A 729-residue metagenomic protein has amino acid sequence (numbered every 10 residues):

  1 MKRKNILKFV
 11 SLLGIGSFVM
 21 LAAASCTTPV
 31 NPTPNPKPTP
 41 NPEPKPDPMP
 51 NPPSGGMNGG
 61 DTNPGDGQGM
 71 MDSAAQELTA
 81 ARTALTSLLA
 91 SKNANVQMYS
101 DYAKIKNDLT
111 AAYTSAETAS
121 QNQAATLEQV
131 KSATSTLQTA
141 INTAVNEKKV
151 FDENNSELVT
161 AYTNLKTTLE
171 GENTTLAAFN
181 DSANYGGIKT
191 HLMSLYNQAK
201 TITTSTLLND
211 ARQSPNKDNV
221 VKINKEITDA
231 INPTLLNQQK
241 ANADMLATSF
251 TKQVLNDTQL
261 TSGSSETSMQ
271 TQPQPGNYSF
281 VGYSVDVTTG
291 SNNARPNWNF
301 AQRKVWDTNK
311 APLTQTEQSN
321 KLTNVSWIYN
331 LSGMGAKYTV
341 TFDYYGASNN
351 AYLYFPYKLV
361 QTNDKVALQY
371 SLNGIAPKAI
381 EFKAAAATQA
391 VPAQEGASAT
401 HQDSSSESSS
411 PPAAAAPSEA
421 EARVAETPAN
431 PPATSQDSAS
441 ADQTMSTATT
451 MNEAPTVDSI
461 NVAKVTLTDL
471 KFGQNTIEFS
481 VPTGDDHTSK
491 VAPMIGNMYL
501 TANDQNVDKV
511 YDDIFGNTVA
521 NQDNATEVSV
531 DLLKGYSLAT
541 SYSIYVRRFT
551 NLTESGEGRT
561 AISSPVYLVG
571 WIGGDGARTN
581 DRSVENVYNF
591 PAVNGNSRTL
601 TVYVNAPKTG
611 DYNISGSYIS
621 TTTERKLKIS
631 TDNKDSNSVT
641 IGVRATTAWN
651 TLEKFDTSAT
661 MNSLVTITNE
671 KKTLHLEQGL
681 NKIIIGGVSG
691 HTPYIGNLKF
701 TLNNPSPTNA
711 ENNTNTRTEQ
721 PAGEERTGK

Functional and structural regions predicted by a protein language model:
M1-D72, T708-K729: Terminal secretion and processing signals and N-terminal membrane-targeting segments
F9-L12, A22, A112, L195 (+2 more regions): Generic detector of short, well-ordered, non-transmembrane alpha-helical segments enriched in hydrophobic residues
A23-V30, E117-L158, I202-S249: Repeat-associated, polar segments at repeat-unit boundaries in modular proteins
G60-E117, K149-L208: Amphipathic, heptad-repeat alpha-helical segments
N173, S182-Y185, K189, S194-Q198 (+1 more regions): Amphipathic heptad-repeat coiled-coil/leucine-zipper-like oligomerization helices
L235-K729: Extracytoplasmic
